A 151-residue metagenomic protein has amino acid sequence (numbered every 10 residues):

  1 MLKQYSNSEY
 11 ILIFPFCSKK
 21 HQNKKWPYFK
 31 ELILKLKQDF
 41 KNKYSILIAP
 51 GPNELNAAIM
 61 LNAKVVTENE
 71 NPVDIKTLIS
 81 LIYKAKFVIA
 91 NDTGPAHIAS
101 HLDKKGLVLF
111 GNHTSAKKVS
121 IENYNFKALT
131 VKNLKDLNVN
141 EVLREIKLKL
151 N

Functional and structural regions predicted by a protein language model:
M1, A57-I59, L137-N140: Short, solvent-exposed polar/charged micro-motifs at secondary-structure junctions
M1-I11, D39: Nucleotide-sugar donor-binding and catalytic loop/hinge architecture of NDP-sugar-dependent glycosyltransferases
M1-L2, F29, I33, L78 (+1 more regions): Generic hydrophobic alpha-helical segments
L12-C17: Short beta-strands and strand-loop turn motifs
K19, E68, K132: Short, flexible active-site loop motifs that bind/organize anionic cofactors or intermediates
H21-W26: Glycine/threonine-rich flexible loop motifs
Y28-L107, G111-T114: Donor-binding and catalytic core of enzymes assembling or modifying cell-surface/extracellular glycoconjugates
H97-N151: Nucleotide-sugar donor-binding patch of glycosyltransferase catalytic domains
